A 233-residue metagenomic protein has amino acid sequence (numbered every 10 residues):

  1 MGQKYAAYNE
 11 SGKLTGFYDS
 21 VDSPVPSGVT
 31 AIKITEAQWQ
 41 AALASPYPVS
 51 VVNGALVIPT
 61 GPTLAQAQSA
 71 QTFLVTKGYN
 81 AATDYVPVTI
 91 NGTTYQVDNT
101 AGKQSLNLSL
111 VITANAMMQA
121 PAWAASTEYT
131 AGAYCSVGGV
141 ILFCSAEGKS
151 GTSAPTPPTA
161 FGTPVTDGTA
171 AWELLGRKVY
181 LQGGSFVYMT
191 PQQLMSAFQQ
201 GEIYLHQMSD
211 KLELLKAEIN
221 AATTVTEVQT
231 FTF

Functional and structural regions predicted by a protein language model:
M1-K4, Y8-P46, S50-V137, I141 (+1 more regions): A preference for well-ordered globular domain cores that mediate specific macromolecular interactions or catalysis
